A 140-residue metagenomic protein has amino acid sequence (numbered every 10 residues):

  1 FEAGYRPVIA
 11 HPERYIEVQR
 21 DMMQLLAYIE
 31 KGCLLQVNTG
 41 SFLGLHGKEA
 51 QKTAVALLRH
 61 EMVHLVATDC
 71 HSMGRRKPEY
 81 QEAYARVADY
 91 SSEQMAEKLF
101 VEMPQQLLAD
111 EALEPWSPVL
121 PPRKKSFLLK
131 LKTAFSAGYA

Functional and structural regions predicted by a protein language model:
F1-H60: Domain-core and long-helix interface of multi-subunit machines
H11, D69, P104: Divalent metal-coordination and catalytic microenvironments
D21-M22, P78-Y80: Short amphipathic alpha-helical segments
K31, E61-M62, S92-M95: A short helix-to-beta-strand connector/capping loop
G32, Y80-V87: Active-site gating loops and adjacent loop-to-helix segments of metal-dependent hydrolytic enzymes
G44-H46, G74-E79, L108-A109, W116: Short active-site-adjacent structural elements
M62-P78: Short acidic/histidine-rich active-site segments
A85-A140: Mid-to-C-terminal alpha-helical segments outside catalytic/metal-binding sites
